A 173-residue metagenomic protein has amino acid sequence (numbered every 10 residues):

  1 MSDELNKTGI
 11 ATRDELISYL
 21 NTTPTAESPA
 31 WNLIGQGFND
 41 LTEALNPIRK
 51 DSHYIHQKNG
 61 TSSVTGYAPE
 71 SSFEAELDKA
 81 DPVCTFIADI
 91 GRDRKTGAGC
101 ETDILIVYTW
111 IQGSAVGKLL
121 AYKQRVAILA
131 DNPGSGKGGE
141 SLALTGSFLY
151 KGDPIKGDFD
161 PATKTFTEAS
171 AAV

Functional and structural regions predicted by a protein language model:
S2-K79, R125-L142: Solvent-exposed edge beta-strands and adjacent loop segments that serve as assembly or binding interfaces
K58-R125, K156-K164: Extracellular/virion structural assembly segments
K123-V173: Mixed-charge, glycine-accented linear interaction segment located at domain edges/termini
